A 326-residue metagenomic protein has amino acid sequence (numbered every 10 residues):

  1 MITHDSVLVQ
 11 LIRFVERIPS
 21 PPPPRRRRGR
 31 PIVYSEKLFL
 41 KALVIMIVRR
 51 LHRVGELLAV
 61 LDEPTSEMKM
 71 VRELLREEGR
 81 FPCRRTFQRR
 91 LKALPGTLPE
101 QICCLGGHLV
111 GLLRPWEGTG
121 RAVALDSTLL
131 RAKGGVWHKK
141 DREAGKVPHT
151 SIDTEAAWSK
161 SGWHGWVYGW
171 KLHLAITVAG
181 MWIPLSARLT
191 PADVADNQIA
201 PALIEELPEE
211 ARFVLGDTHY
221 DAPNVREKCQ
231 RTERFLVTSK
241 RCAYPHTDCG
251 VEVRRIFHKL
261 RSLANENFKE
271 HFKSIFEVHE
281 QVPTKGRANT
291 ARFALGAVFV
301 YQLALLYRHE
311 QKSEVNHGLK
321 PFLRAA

Functional and structural regions predicted by a protein language model:
I2-R49, R90: Basic, short loop/linker segments at the boundary and entry of helix-turn-helix/winged-helix-like folds
R27-K37, H164-G165, P283-A294: Structural motif
R28-R30, R241-G250, S313, H317-P321 (+1 more regions): Arg/Lys-rich, glycine/proline-spaced intrinsically disordered segments in nuclear chromatin/transcription regulators
V54-L75: DNA-recognition alpha helix
M70-P95: Major-groove recognition helix of helix-turn-helix-like DNA-binding domains
R89-K92, G96-K228: Polybasic low-complexity intrinsically disordered regions
T218-P283: Helix-centered, glycine/charged polyanion-binding patches within enzymatic domains that contact phosphate-containing
I256-A326: Basic, amphipathic alpha-helical segments enriched in Lys/Arg and hydrophobic/aromatic residues
